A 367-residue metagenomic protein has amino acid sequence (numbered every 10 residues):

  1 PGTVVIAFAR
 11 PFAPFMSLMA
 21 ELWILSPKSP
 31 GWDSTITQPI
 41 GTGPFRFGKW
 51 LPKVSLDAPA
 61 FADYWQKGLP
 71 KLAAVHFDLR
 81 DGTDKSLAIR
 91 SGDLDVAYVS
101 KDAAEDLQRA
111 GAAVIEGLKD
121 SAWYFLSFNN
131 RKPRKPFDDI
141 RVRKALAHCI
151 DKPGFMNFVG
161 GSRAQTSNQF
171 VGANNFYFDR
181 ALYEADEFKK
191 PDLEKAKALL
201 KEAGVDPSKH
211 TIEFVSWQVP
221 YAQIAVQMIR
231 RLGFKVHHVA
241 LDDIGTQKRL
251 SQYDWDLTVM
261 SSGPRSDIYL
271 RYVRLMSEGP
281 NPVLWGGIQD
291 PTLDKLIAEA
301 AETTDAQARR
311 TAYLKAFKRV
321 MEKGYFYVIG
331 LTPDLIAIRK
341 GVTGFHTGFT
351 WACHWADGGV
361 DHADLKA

Functional and structural regions predicted by a protein language model:
P1-T42, D95, H148, A352-H354: Exposed, low-complexity coil/turn segments of extracytoplasmic
G2-A7, P11, G43-P44, K71-A74 (+5 more regions): Alpha-helical secondary-structure segments
S17-A74, D81-T83, L193-E194, A198 (+1 more regions): Gly/Pro-rich hinge or "lid" segments in bacterial periplasmic/extracellular proteins
L51-S55, A60, W123-Y124, C149-D179 (+2 more regions): Detector for C-terminal structural segments
D63-L107, K144, K235-H237, D242: Ligand-site clamp/hinge motif
T83-L94, R109-A110, R141, Q223-L232 (+1 more regions): Short helices/loops that flank or line small-molecule/ion binding pockets
N130-P136, V142-A145, R180-K189, P282-G286 (+1 more regions): Second-shell loop/turn segments in exported
Q165-E202: Structural transition elements
